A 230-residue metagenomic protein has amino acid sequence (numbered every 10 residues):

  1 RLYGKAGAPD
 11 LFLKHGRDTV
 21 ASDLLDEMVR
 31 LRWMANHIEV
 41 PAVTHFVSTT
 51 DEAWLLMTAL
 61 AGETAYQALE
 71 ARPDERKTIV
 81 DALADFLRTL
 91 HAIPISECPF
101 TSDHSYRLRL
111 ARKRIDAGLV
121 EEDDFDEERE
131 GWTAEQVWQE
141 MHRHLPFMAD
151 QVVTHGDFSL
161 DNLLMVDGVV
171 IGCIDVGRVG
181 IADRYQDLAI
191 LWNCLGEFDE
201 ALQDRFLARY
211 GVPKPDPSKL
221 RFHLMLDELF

Functional and structural regions predicted by a protein language model:
R1-F100: ATP-binding pocket architecture of kinase catalytic cores
R1-G7, F12, P99, Q136-Q186: Active-site acidic catalytic loop and adjacent metal/ATP-binding pocket of ATP-dependent phosphoryl transfer enzymes
Y3-K5, L31-A35, I115, F125-E128 (+3 more regions): Alpha-helix C-terminal capping segments
V20-A21, F147-V153, V166-R221: Active-site Asp-x-Gly
L25-M28, D81-D85, E135, Q139 (+3 more regions): Generic alpha-helical structural signal
F46, T89, E140, C194 (+1 more regions): A generic secondary-structure signal
R76-D81, T89-G156, P215-D216: An alpha-helical support segment within catalytic cores of ATP-dependent transferases
R221-F230: Short, amphipathic C-terminal "tail helix"
